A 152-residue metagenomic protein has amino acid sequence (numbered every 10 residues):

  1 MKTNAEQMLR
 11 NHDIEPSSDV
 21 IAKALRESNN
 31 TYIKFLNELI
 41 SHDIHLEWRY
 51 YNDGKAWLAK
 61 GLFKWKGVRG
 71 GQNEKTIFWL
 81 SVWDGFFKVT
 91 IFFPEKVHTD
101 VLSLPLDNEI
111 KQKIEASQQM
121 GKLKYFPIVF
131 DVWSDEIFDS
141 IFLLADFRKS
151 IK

Functional and structural regions predicted by a protein language model:
M1-K152: Charge-dense, helix-prone N-terminal extensions
